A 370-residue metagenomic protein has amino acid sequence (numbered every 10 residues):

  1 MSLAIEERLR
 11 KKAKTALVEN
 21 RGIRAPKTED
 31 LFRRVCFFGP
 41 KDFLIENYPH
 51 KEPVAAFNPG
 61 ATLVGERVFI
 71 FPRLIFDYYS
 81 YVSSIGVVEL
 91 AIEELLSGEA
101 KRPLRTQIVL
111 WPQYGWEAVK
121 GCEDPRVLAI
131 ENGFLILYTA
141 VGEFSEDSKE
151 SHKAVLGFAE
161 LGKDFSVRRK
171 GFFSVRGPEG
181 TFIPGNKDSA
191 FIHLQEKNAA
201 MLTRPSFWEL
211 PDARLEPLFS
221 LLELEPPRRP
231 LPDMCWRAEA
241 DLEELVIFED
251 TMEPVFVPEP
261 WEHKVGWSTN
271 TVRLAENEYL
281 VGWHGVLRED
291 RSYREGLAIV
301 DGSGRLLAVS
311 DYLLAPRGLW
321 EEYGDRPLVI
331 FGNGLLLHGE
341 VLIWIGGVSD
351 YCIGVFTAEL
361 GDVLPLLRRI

Functional and structural regions predicted by a protein language model:
M1-V54, T62-A118, A129-H263, R273-D325 (+2 more regions): Beta-rich carbohydrate-recognition and catalytic domains
N58-G60, D124-R126, D188-A190, S268-N270 (+1 more regions): Conserved beta-strand position repeated once per blade in WD40 beta-propeller domains
L328-V329: Membrane-interface transmembrane-helix boundary segments in multi-pass integral membrane proteins
